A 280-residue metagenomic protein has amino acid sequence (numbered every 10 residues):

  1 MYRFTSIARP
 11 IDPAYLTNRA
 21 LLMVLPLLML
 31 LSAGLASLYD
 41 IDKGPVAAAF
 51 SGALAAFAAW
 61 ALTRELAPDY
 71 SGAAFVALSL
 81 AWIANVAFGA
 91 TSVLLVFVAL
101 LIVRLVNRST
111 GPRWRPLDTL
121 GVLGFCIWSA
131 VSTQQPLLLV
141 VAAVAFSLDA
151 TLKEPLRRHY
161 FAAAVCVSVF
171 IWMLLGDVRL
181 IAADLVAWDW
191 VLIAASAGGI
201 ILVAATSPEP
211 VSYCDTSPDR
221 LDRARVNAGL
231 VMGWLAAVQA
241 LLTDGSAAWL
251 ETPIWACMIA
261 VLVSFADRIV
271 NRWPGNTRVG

Functional and structural regions predicted by a protein language model:
M1-T119, N227-G280: N-terminal topogenic module of multi-pass integral membrane proteins
L105, G111-A237: Generic multipass alpha-helical transmembrane bundles of integral membrane proteins
